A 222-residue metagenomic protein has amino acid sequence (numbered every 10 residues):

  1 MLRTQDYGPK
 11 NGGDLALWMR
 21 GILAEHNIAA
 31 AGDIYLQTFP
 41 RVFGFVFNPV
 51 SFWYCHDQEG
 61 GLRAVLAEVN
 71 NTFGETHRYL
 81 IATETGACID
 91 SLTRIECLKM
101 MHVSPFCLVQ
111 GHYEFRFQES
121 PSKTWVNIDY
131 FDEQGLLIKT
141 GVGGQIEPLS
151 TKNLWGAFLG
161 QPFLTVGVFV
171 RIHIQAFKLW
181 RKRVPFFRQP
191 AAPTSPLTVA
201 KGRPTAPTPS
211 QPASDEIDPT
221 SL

Functional and structural regions predicted by a protein language model:
M1-L222: Mature, function-bearing regions of proteins
